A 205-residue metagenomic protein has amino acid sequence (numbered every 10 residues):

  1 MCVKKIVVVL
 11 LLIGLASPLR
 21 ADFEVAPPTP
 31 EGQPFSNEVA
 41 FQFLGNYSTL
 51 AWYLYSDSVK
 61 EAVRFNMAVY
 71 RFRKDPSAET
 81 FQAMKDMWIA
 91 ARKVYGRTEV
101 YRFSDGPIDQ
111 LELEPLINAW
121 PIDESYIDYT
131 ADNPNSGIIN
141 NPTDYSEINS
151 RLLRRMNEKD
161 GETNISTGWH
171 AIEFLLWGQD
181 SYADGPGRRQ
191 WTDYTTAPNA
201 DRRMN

Functional and structural regions predicted by a protein language model:
V3-V9: Sec-dependent signal peptide recognition, specifically the positively charged N-region followed immediately by
L15-P18: N-terminal signal peptide c-region/cleavage motif recognized by signal peptidases
F23-N205: Mature extracytoplasmic or organellar-lumen-exposed domains after removal of signal/transit peptides
